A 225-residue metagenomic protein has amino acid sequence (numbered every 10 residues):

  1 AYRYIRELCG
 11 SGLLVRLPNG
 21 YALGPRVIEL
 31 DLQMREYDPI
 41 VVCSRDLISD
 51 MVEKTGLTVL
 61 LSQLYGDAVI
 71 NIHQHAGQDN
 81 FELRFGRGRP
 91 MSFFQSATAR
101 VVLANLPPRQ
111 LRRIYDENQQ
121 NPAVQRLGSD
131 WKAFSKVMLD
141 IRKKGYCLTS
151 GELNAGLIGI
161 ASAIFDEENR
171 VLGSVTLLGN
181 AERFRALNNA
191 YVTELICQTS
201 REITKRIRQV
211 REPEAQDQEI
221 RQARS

Functional and structural regions predicted by a protein language model:
A1-V41, R201-Q209, S225: N-terminal helix-turn-helix
Y4-E7, R26, N71, G156 (+1 more regions): Residue-level recognition of specific faces of alpha-helices
I5, V27, I48, M138 (+2 more regions): Short amphipathic alpha-helical/adjacent loop interface patches that line ligand and macromolecule-binding sites
L13-R16, L61-S62, I164: A structural signal for short hydrophobic beta-strand segments in well-ordered beta-sheet cores
L23-N118: Amphipathic alpha-helical effector-binding/dimerization core of metabolite-sensing transcriptional regulators
Q74, F81, F85, Y146 (+1 more regions): C-terminal regulatory/oligomerization modules of transcriptional regulators
R113-Y115, Q119-N121, S200-S225: Cysteine/selenocysteine-centered motifs that mediate thiol-based redox chemistry or coordinate metal-sulfur cofactors
L127-S200: Extended hydrophobic
